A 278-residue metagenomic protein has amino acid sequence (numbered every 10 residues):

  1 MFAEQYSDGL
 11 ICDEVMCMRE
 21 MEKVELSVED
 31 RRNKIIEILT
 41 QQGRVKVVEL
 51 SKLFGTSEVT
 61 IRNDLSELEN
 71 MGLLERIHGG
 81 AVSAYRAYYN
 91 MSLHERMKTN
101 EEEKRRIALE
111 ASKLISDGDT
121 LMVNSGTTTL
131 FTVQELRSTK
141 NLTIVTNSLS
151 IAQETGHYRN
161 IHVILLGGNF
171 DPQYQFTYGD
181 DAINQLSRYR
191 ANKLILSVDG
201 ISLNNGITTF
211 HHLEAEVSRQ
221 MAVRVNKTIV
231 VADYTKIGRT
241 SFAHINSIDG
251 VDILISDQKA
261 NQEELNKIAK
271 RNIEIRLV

Functional and structural regions predicted by a protein language model:
F2, L10-G55, V59-S125, V133-T139 (+3 more regions): HTH-adjacent hinge/linker in prokaryotic transcriptional regulators
C12, R19-N33, E37-L39, R44-L50 (+4 more regions): Conserved phosphate- and dinucleotide-binding cores of soluble alpha/beta proteins, encompassing both enzyme active
T128: Hydrophobic/small residue at the entry helix of a nucleotide-binding pocket
T139-K140, V225: A structural signal for short coil/turn segments at secondary-structure junctions
T143-I144, K193: A residue-level structural signature of the nucleotidyltransferase/glycosyltransferase Rossmann-like core
